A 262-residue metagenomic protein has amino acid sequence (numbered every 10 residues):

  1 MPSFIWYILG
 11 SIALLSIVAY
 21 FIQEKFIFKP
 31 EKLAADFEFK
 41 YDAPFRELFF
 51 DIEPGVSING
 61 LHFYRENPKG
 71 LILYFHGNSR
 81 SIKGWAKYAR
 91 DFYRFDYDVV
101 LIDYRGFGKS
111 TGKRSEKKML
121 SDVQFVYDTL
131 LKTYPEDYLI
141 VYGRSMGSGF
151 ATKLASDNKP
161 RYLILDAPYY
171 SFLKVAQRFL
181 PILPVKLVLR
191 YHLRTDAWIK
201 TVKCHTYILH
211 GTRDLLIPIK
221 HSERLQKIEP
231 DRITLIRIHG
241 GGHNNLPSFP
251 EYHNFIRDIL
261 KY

Functional and structural regions predicted by a protein language model:
F4-D51: An N-terminal hydrophobic leader/cap segment in hydrolases
E53-T129, S148-G149: Membrane-embedded segments
Y88, T195, C204, P218-K227: Short alpha-helix in the alpha/beta-hydrolase fold that links the catalytic acid
P135-S145: Alpha/beta-hydrolase fold nucleophile elbow
P160, I164-K174, Y191-T195, G241: Active-site nucleophile loop of the alpha/beta-hydrolase fold
V202, I208-H210, D214: Short beta-strand/loop motif that positions the catalytic acidic residue of the alpha/beta-hydrolase fold
R213-I217, H243-N244: Acidic catalytic loop of the alpha/beta-hydrolase fold
G241-E251: Catalytic histidine-centered segment of alpha/beta-hydrolase-like enzymes
